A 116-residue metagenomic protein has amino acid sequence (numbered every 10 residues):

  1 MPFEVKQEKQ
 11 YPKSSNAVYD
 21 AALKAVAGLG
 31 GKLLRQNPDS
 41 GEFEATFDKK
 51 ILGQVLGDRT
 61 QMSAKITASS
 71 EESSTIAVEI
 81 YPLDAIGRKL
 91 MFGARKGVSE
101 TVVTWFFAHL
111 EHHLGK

Functional and structural regions predicted by a protein language model:
M1-K116: Ser/Thr-rich, low-complexity intrinsically disordered terminal regions
